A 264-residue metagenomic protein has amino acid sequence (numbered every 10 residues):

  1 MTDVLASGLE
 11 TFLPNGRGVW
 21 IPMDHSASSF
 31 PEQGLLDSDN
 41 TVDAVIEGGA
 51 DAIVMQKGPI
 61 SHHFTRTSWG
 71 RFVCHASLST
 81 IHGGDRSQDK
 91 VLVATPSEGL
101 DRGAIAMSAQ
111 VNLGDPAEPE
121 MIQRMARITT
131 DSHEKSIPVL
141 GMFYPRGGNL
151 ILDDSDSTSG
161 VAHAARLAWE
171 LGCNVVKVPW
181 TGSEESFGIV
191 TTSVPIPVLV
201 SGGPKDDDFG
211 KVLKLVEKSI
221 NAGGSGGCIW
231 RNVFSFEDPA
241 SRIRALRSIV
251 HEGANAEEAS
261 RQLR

Functional and structural regions predicted by a protein language model:
M1-L13: N-terminal basic/disordered segments at the start of proteins
G18-I53, K57-R66, R71-V198, D206-I229 (+3 more regions): Alpha/beta enzyme core
R231-E237: A short, acidic, flexible beta-alpha connecting loop/helix-capping segment that sits on the rim of active
D238, R242: Short acidic-hydrophobic sequence patches enriched in Asp/Glu that either
